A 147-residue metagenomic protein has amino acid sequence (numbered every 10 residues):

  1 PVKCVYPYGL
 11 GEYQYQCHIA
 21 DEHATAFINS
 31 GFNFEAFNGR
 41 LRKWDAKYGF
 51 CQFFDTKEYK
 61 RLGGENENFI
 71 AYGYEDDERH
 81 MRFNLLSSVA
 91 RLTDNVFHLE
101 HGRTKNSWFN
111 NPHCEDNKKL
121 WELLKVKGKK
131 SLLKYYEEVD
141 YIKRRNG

Functional and structural regions predicted by a protein language model:
P1-N68: Conserved catalytic core of nucleotide-sugar-dependent glycosyltransferases
R40-K47, K57, E67-G147: C-terminal catalytic/acceptor-binding lobe
